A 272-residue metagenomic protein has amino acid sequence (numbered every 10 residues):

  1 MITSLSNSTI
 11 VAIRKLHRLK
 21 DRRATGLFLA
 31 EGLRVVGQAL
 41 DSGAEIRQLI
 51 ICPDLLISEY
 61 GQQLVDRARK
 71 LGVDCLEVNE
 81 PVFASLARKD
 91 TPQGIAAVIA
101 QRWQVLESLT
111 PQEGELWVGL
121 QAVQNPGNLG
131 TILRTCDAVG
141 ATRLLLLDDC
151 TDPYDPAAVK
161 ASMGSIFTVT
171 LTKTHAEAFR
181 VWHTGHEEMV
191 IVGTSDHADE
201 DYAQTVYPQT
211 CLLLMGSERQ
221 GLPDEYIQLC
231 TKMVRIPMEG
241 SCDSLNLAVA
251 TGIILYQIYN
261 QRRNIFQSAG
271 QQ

Functional and structural regions predicted by a protein language model:
M1-R88, E188, Q267, Q271-Q272: N-terminal positively charged helical leader segments and presequences
I2, F28, Q121-A122, L147-D148 (+3 more regions): Glycine- and other small-residue-rich loops at beta-strand/loop junctions that grip anionic moieties
L19, T110-V118, L229-M238: Glycine/charged-rich beta-loop-alpha catalytic/anionic-binding loops adjacent to active sites
G32, Q124-I132, L245-A250: Amphipathic alpha-helical repeat scaffolds
D41, R67-K70, N79-P81, W103-A198: RNA substrate-binding interface of SAM-dependent RNA methyltransferases
A97, T135-V139, P153-I166, D224-Q272: Structured adenosyl-cofactor binding patch, chiefly the S-adenosyl-L-methionine
V192-G240: Active-site/ligand-binding-proximal alpha/beta "capping" segment
